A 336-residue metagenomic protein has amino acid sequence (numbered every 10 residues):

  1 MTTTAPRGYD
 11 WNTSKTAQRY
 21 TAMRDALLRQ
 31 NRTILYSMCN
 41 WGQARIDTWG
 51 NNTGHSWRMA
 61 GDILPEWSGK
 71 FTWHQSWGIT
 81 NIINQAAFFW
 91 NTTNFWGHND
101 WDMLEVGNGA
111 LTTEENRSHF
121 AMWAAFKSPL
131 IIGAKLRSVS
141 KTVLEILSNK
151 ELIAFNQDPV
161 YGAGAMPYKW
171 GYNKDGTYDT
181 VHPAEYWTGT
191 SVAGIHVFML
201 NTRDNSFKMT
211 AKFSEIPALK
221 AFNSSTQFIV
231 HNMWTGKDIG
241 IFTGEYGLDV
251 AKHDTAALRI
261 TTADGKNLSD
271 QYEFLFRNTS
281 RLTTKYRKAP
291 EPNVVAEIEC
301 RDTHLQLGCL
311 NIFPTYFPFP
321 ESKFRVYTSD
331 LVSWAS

Functional and structural regions predicted by a protein language model:
M1-S14: The substrate-binding groove and active-site-proximal loops of carbohydrate-active enzymes, especially glycoside
L28, T33-K135: Glycan-recognition surfaces
S118-T177, A257, G265-N267: Catalytic cores of secreted or luminal carbohydrate-active enzymes
W123-F126, I131-G133, T177-L219: Carbohydrate-binding surface patches
Y168-G194, L275-Y286, P292: Surface beta-strand/loop "capping" patches
I216-T235: Solvent-exposed beta-hairpin/edge-strand motifs
G240-C300, P314, F324-Y327: C-terminal beta-strand-rich structural cap/linker in extracellular carbohydrate-active enzymes
S329-A335: Short, intrinsically disordered C-terminal tails of secreted or membrane-associated proteins
